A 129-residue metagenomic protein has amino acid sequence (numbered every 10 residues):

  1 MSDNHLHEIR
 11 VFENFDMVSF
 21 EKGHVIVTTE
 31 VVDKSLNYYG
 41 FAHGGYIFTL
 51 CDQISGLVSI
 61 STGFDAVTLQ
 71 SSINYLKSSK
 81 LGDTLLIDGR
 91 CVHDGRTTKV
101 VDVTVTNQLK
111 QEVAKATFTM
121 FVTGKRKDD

Functional and structural regions predicted by a protein language model:
M1-D129: Terminal targeting signals and extreme-terminal segments of soluble enzymes
